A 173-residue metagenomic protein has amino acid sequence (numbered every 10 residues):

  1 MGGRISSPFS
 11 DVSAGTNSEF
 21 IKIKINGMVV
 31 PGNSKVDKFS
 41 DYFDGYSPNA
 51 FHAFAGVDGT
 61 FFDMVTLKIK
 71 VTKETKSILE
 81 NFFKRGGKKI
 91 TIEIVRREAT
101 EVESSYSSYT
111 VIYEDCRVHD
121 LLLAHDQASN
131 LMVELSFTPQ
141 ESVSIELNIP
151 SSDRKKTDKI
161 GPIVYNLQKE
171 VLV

Functional and structural regions predicted by a protein language model:
M1-V173: Glycine-rich, low-complexity intrinsically disordered segments
